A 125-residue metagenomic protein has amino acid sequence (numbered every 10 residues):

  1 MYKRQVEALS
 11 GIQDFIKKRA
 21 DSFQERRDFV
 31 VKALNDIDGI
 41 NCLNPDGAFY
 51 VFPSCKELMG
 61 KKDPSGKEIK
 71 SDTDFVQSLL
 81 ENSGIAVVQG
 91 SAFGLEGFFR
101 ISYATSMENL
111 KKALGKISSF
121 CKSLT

Functional and structural regions predicted by a protein language model:
K3-T125: PLP-dependent class I/II
